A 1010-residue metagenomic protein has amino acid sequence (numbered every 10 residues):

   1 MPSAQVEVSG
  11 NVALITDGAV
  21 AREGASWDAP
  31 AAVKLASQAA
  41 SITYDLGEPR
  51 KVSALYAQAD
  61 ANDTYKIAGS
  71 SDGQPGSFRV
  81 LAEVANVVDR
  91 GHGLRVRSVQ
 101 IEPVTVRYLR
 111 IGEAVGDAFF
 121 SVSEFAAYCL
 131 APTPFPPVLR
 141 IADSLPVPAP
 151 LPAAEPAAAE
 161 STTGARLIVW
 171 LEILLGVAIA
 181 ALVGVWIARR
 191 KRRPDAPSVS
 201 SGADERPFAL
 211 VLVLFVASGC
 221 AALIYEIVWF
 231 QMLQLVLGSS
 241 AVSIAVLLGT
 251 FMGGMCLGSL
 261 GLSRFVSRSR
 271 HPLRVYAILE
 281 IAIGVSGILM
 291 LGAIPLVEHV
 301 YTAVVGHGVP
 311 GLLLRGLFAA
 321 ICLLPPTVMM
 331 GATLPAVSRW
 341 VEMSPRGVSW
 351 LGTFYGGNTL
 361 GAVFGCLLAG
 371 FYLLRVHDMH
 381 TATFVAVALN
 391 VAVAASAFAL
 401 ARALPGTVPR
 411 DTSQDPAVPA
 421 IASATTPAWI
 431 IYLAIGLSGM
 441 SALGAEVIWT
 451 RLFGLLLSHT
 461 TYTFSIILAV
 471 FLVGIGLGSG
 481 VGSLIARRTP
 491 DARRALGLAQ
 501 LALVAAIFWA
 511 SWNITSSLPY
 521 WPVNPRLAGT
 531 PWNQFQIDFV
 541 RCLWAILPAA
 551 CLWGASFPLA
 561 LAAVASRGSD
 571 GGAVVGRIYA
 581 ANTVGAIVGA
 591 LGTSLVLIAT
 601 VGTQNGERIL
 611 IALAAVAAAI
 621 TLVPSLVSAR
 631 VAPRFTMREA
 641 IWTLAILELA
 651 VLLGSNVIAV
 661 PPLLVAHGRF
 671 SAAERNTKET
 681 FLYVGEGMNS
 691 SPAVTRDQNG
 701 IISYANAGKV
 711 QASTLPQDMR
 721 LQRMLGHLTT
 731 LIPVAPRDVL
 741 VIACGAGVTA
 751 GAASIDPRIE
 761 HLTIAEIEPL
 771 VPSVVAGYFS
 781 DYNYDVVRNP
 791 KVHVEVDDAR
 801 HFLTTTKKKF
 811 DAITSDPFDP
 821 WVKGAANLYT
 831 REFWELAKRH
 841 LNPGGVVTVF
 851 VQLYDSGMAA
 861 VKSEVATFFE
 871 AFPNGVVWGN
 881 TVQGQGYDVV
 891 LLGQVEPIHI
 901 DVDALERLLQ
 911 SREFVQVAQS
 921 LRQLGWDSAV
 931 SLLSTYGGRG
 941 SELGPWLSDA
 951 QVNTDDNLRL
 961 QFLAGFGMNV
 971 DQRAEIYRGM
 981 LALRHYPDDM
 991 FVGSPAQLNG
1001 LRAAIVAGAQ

Functional and structural regions predicted by a protein language model:
M1-V52, Q58-A61, G69, G73-P75 (+7 more regions): Disordered, acidic Ser/Thr/Pro-rich linker "stalks" and the adjacent N-terminal cap of the next globular domain
A54, V106-R110: Short, conserved beta-strand segments of beta-strand-rich sandwich/propeller modules, principally
K66-G76, R110, T806: Short beta-strand segments and strand-loop junctions that repeat across beta-rich extracellular domains
R95-V106: Short, surface-exposed tryptophan/glycine-enriched loops that mediate extracellular molecular recognition
R110, P136-L139, D901-L908: Short, charged, solvent-exposed linker or helix-capping segments at domain edges/interfaces that act as flexible hinges
I111-A118: Short beta-strand-plus-loop segments that form exposed binding edges in beta-rich domains
L151-I898, V902-R907, F962-Q972, H985-R1002: Alpha-helical transmembrane segments of multi-pass membrane proteins
P152, P156-E160, D901-G1008: SAM/dcSAM-binding transferase cores
